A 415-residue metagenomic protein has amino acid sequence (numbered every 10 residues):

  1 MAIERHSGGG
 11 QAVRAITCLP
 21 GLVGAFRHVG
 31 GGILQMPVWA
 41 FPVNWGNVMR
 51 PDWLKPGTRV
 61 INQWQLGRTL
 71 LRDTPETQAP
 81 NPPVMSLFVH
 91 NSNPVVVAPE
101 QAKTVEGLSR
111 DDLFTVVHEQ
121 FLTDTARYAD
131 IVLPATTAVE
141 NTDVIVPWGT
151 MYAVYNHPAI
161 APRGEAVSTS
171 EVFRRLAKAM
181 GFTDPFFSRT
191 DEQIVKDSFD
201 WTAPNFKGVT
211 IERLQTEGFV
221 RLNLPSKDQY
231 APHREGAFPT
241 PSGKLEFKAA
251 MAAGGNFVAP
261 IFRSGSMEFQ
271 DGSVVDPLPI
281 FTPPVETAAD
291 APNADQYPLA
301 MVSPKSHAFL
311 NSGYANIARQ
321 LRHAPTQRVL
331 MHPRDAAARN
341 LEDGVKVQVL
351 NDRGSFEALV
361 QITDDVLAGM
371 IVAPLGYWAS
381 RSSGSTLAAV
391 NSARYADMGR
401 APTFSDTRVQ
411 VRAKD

Functional and structural regions predicted by a protein language model:
M1, R5, P158-A166, F247: A short glycine-threonine-serine/GTX helix/turn-capping micro-motif
M1-S7, P37-A40, Q193-P204, G218-V220: Substrate-binding/catalytic subdomain of NAD(P)-dependent oxidoreductase enzymes
A15, T104, T169-V172: Stable alpha-helical elements in mature extracytoplasmic
T17-R127, T137-V144, R213-R339: Extended redox/cofactor-interaction regions of prokaryotic respiratory oxidoreductases
D130: Catalytic, metal-anchored helix/loop core of enzyme active sites in primary metabolism
L133-P134: Catalytic alpha/beta core of large soluble enzyme barrels
V139-P162, F173, A177-A179, I362: Glycine/threonine-rich phosphate-binding loop and adjacent beta-strand/alpha-helix elements that clamp
P162-E217, S312, I317-L330, R334-D415: Long, contiguous, secondary-structure-rich segments that constitute the structural scaffold of globular domains
